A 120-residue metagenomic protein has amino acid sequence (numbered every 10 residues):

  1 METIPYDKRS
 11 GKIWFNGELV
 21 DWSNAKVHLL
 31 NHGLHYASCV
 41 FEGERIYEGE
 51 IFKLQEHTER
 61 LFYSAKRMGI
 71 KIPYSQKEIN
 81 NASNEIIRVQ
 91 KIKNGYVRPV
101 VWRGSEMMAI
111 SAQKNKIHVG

Functional and structural regions predicted by a protein language model:
M1-G120: Conserved alpha/beta cores of soluble small-molecule-handling proteins
